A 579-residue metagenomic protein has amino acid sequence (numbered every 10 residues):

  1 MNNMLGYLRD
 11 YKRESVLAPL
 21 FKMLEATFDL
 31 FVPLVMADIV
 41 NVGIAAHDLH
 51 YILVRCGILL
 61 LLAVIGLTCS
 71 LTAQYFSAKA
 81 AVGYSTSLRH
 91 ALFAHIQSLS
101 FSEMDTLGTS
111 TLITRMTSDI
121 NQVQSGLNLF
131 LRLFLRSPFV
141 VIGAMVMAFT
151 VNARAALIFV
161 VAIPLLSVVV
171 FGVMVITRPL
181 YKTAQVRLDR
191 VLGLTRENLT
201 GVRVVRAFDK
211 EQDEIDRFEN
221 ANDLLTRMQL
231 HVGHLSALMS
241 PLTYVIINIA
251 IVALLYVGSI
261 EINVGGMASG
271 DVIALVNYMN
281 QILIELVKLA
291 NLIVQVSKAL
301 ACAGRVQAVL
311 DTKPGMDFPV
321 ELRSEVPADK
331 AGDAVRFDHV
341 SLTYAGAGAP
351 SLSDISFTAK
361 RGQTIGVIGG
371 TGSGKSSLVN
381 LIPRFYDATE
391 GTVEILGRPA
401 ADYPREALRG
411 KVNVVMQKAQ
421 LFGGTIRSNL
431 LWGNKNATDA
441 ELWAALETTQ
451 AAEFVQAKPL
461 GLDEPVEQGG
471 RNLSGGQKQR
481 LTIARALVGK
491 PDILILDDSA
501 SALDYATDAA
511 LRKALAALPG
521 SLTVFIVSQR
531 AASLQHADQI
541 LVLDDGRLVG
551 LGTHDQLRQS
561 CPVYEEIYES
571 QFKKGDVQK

Functional and structural regions predicted by a protein language model:
M1-F31, M36, I44-L60, I65 (+16 more regions): Membrane-integrated ABC transporters
D10, E14-T27, D38, L59-L62 (+4 more regions): Transmembrane helices of ABC transporter permease
D10-R13, S98-S102, S118-L131, L135 (+7 more regions): An intracellular "coupling" helix at the cytosolic face of ABC transporter transmembrane type-1 domains
V32, M36, A73, S77 (+7 more regions): Hydrophobic/aromatic residues in alpha-helical transmembrane segments
A46-H47, V82, H90-T114, S118-I120 (+5 more regions): Short intracellular "coupling" helices and adjacent cytoplasmic loop segments at the cytosolic face of multi-pass
D48-H50, V54, M147-V161, H231-R305 (+1 more regions): Helix-loop-helix
V326-K579: ABC-type nucleotide-binding domain
